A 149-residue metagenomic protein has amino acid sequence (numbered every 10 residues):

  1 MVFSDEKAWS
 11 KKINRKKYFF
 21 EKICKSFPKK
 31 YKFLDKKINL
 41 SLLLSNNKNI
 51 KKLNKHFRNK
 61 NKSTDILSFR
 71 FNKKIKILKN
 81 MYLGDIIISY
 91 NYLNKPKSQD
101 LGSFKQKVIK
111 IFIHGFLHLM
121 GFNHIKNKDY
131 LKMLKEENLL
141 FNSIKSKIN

Functional and structural regions predicted by a protein language model:
M1-I109, L119-N149: An acidic/histidine-cluster motif and surrounding catalytic segment that typifies divalent-metal-assisted enzyme active
